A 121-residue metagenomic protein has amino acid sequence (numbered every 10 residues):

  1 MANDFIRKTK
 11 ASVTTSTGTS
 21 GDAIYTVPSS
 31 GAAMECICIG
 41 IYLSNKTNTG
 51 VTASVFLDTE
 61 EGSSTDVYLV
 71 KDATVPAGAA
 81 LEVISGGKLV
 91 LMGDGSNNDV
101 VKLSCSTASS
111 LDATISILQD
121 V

Functional and structural regions predicted by a protein language model:
M1-E35, E61, S96-N98, S104-V121: C-terminal interaction-tip segments
A23-V27, G40, S85-G86: Core beta-strand segments of extracellular beta-sandwich domains
M34-S44: Short beta-strand elements of extracellular/lumenal beta-sandwich folds
C38, T49-F56, D112-S116: Short, hydrophobic/aromatic beta-strand segments
L43-N48, S106-A108: Short solvent-exposed strand-capping/beta-turn motif centered on an Asx-Ser/Thr pair
K46-D72: Surface-exposed turn/loop modules enriched in turn-prone residues
G62-N98: Intrinsically disordered, low-complexity Pro/Gly/Ser/Thr-rich segments with frequent PxxP/GP/PP motifs and embedded
